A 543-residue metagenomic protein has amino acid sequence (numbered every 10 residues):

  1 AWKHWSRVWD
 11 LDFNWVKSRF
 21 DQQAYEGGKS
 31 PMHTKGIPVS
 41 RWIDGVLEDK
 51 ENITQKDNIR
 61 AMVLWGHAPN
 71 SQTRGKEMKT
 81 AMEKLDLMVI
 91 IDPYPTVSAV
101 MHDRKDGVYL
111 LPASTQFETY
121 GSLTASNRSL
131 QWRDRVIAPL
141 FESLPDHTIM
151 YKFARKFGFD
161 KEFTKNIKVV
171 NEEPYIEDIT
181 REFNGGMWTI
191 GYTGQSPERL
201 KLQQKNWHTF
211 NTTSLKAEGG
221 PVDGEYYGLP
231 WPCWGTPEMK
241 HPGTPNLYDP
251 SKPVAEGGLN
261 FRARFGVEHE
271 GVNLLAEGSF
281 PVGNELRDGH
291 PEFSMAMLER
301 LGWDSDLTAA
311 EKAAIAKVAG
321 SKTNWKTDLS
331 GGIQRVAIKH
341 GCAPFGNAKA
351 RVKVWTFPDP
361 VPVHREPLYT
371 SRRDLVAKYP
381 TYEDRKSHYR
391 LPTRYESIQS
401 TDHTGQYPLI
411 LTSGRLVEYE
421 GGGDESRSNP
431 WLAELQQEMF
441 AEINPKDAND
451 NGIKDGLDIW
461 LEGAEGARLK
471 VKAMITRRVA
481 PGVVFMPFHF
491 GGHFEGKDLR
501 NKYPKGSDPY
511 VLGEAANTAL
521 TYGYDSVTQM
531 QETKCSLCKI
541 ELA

Functional and structural regions predicted by a protein language model:
A1-G107, P112-Y120, L200-N451: Extended redox/cofactor-interaction regions of prokaryotic respiratory oxidoreductases
T34, N70, I137-D146, N171 (+2 more regions): Catalytic cores of large soluble enzymes that bind and process phosphate-bearing ligands
K50-I53, K76, T124, I137-L144: Alpha-helix capping and helix-loop boundary segments enriched in small/acidic/polar residues
D86-P95, V136-A154, W460-E462: Phosphate/diphosphate-binding loops
Y109, F117-P139, M150, A154 (+1 more regions): Glycine/threonine-rich phosphate-binding loop and adjacent beta-strand/alpha-helix elements that clamp
A113, D134, S413-R415, A473 (+2 more regions): Pocket-edge structural micro-motifs
T148-P197, E285-D288, A296-K349, K353-K378 (+4 more regions): Long, contiguous, secondary-structure-rich segments that constitute the structural scaffold of globular domains
